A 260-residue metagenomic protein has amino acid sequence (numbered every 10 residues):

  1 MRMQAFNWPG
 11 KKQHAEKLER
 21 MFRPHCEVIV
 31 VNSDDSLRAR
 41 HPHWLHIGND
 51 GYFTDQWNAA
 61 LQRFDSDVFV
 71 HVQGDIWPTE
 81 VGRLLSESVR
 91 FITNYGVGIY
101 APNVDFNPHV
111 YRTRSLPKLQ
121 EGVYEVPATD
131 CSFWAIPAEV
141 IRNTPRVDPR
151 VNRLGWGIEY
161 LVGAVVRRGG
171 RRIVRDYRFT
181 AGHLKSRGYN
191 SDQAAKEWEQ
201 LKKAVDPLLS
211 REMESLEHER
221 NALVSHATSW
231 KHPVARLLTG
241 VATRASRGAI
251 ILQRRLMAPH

Functional and structural regions predicted by a protein language model:
R2-Q4, L161: Cell-envelope/extracellular polymer assembly enzymes that use nucleotide-activated donors
Q4-P24: Short, well-formed alpha-helical segments that are part of the catalytic scaffolds of diverse glycosyltransferases
L18-I47: Acidic donor-binding segment of Leloir-type glycosyltransferases
F53-W57: Conserved donor sugar-nucleotide recognition element shared by glycan-biosynthetic enzymes
N58-V68: Active-site nucleotide-sugar/metal-binding loop of Leloir-type enzymes
D67-W77: Short beta-strand-to-loop acidic/aromatic patch adjacent to the donor-nucleotide binding site
T79-R150: Conserved catalytic core of nucleotide-sugar-dependent glycosyltransferases
N152-H260: C-terminal catalytic/acceptor-binding lobe
